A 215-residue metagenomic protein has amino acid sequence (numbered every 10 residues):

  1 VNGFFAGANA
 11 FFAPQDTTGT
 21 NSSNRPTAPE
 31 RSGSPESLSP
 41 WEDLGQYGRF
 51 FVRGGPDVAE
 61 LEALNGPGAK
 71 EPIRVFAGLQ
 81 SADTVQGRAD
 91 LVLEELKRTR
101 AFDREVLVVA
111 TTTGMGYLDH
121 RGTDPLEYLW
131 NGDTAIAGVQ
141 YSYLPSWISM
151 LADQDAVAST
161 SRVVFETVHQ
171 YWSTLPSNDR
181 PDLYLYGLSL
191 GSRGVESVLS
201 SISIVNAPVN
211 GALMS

Functional and structural regions predicted by a protein language model:
V1-A6: N-terminal alpha-helical membrane-insertion module
N9-G19: Gly/Ser-rich, low-complexity
G19-S203, L213-S215: Soluble catalytic regions of membrane-associated enzymes that act on cell-envelope and secretory-pathway components
